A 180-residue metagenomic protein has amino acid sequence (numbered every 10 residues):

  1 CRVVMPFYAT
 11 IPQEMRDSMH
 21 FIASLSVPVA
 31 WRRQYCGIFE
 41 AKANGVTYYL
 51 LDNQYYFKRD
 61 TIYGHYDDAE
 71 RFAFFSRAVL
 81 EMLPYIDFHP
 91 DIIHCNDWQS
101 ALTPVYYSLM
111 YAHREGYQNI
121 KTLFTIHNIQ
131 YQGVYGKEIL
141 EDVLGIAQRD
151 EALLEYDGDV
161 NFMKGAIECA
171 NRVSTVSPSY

Functional and structural regions predicted by a protein language model:
C1-Y180: Catalytic cores of nucleotide-sugar-dependent glycosyltransferases that transfer UDP/GDP/TDP-activated
